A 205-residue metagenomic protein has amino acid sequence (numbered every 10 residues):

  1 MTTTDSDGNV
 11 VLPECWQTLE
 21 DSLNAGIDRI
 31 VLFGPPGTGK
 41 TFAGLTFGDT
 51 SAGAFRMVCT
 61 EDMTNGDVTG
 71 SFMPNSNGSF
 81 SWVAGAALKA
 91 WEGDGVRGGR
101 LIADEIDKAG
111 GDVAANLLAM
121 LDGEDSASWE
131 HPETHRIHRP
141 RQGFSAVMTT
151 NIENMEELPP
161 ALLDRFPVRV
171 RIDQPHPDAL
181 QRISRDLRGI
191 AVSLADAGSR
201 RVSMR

Functional and structural regions predicted by a protein language model:
M1-G189: AAA+ P-loop NTPase catalytic core and its hallmark functional loops
I183-R205: Conserved AAA+ ATPase small/helical "lid" subdomain
